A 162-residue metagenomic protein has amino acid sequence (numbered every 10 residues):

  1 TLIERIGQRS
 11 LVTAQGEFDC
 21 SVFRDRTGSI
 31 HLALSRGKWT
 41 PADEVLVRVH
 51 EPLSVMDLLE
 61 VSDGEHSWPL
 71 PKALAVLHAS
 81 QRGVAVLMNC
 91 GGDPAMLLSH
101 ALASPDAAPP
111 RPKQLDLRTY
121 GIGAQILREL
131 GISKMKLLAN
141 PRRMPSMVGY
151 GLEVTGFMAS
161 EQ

Functional and structural regions predicted by a protein language model:
T1-Q162: Catalytic domains of riboflavin
